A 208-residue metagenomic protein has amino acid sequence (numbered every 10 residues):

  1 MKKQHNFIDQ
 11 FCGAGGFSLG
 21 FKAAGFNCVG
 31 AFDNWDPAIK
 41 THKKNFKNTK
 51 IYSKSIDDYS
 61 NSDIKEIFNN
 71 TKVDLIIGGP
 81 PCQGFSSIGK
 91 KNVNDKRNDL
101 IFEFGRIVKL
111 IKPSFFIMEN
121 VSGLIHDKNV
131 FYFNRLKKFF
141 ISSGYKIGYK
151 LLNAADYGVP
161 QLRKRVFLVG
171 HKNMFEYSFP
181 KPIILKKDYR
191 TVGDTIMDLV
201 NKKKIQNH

Functional and structural regions predicted by a protein language model:
K2-K112, S122-L124, F131-F133: Core alpha/beta nucleotide-donor-binding catalytic domains of modification enzymes
D63-T71, Q83-H208: Class I S-adenosyl-L-methionine
